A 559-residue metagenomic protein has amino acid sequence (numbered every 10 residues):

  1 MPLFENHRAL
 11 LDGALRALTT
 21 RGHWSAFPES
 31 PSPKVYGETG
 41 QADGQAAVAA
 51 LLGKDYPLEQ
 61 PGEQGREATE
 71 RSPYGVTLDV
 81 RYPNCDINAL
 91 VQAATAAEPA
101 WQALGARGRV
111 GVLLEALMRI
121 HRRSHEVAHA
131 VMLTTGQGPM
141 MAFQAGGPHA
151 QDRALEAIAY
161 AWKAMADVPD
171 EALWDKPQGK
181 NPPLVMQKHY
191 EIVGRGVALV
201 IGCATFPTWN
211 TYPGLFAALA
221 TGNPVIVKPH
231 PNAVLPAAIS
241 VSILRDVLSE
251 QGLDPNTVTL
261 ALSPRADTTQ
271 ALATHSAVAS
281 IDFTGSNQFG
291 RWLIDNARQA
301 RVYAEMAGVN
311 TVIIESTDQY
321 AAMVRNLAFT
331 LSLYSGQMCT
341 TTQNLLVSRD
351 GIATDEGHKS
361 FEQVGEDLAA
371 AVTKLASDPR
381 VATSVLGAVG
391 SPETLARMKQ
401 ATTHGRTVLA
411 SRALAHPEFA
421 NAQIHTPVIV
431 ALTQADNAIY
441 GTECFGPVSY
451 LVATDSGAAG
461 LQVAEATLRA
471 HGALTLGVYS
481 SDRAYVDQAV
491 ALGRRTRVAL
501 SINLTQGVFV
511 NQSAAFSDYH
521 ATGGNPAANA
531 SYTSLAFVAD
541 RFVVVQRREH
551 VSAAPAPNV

Functional and structural regions predicted by a protein language model:
M1-N181, A217: N-terminal Rossmann-like NAD(P)+-binding subdomain of aldehyde/semialdehyde dehydrogenases
M1-R16, A103-R107, G111, S124 (+4 more regions): Conserved C-terminal structural/oligomerization subdomain of aldehyde/semialdehyde dehydrogenase
P2, N6-H7, V35-E38, D246-G252 (+2 more regions): ALDH superfamily catalytic-core signature
E70-R71, A304-M306, Q337-T340, I439-F445 (+1 more regions): Short, flexible turn/loop "capping" segments at secondary-structure junctions
E115-R123, I243-Q251, D367, A371 (+1 more regions): Generic non-transmembrane alpha-helical segments
M165-V324: Rossmann-like NAD(P) dinucleotide-binding subdomain of oxidoreductase/dehydrogenase enzymes
G214-A217, A297-Q299, F329-T330, E465-L468 (+1 more regions): Short, solvent-exposed amphipathic alpha-helical segments in soluble enzyme and RNA/protein-processing domains
